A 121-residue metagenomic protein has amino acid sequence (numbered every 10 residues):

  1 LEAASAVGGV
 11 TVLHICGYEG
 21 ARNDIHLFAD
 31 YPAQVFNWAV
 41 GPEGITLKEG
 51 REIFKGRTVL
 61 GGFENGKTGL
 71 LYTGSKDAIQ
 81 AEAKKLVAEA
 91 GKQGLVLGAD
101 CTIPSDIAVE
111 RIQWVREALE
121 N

Functional and structural regions predicted by a protein language model:
L1-N121: Active-site loop segments of alpha/beta catalytic cores
